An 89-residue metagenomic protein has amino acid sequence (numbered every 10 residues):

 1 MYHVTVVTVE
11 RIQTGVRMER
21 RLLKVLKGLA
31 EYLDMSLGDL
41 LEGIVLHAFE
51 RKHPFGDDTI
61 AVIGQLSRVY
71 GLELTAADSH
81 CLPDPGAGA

Functional and structural regions predicted by a protein language model:
M1-H3, D39-E42, E50: Terminal, compositionally biased segments used for targeting/anchoring and flexible tails
M1-R20, K27-A30, G71-A77, D84-A89: Short Lys/Arg-rich basic patches
V16-M18, L26, L33-L46: Short amphipathic alpha-helical segments
L22, L37, T59-V62: Amphipathic alpha-helical interface surfaces
K24-K27, K52: Context-gated lysine
E50-G88: Short, positively charged interaction helices/loops
